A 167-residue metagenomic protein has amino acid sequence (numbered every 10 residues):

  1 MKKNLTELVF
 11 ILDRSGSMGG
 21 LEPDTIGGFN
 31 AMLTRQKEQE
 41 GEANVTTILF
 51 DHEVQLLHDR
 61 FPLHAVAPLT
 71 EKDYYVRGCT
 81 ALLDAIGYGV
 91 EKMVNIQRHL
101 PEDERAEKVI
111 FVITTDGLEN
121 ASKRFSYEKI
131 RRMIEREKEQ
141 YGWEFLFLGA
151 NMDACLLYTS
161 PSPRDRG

Functional and structural regions predicted by a protein language model:
K2-D59, A150: Von Willebrand factor
I11-S15, T25, G89, E107-R124: DG-centered beta-turn motif at the end of beta-strands
L21-T25, G78-G87, S122, S126: Phosphate/oxyanion-binding active-site loops and adjacent basic polyanion-contact surfaces
V45-T47, F111, F145: Hydrophobic/aromatic residues located in beta-strands of well-ordered beta-sheets within soluble catalytic
H58-V66, S160: Short, flexible, mixed-charge acidic loops at enzyme active sites
P68-E107, L146-L156: Von Willebrand factor
L118-L157: VWA/integrin I-like adhesion module and closely mimicked acidic/polar interface patches used
T159-G167: Conserved small/polar residues in nucleotide/adenosyl-binding loops
